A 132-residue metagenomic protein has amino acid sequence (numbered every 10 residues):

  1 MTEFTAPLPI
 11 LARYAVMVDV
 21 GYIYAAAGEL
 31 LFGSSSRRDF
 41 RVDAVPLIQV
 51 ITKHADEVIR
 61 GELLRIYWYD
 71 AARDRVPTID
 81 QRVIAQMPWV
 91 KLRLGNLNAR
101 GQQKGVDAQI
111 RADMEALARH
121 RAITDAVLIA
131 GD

Functional and structural regions predicted by a protein language model:
M1-V106: Domain-level signal for Mg2+-assisted phosphodiester chemistry and nucleotide/NA-binding surfaces in nucleic-acid
D19, W68, M114, L128 (+1 more regions): A residue-level signal for conserved active-site and pocket-lining positions in enzyme catalytic cores
A25-A26, A112, D125: Generic structural "secondary-structure junction" signal
V106-A112: Charged helix-capping and loop-helix junction motifs
A108, H120-G131: Active-site histidine-anchored catalytic micro-motif
E115-R119: Short, well-structured alpha-helical segments in soluble
